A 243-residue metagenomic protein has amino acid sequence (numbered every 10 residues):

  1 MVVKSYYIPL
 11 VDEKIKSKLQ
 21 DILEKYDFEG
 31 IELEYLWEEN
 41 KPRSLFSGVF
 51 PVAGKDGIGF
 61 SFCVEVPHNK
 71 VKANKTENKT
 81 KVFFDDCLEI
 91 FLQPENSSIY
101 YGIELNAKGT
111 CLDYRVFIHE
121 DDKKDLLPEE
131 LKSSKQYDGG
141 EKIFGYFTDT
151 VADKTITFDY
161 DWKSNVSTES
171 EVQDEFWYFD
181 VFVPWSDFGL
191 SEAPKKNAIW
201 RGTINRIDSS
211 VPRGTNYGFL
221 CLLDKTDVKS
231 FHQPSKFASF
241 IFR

Functional and structural regions predicted by a protein language model:
M1-R243: Structural preference for beta-rich elements and adjacent junctions enriched in aromatics
